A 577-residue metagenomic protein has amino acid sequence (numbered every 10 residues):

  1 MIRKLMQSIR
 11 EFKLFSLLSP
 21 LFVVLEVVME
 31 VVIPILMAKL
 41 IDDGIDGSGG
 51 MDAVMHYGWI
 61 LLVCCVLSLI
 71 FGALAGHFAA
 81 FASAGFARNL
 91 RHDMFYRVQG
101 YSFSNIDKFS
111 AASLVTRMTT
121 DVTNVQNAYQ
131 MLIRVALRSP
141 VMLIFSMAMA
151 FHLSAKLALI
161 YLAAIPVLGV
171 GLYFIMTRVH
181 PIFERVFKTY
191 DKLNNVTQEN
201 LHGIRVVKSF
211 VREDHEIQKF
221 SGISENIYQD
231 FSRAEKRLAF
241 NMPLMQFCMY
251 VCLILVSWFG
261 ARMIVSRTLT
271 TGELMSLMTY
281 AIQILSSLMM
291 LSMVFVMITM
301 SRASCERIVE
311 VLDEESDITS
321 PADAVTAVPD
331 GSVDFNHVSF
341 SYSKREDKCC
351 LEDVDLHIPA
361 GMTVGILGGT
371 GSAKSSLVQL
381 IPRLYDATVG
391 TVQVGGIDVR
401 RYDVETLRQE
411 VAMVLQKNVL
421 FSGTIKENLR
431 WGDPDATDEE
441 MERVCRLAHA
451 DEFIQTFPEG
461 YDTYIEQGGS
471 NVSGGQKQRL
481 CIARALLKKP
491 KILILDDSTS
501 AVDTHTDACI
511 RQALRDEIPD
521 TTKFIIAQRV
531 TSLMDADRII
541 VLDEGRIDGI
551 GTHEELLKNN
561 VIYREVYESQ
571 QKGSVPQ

Functional and structural regions predicted by a protein language model:
M1-E11, L114: A short amphipathic helical element positioned immediately N-terminal to and/or at the very start of a transmembrane
R10, L21, L25, M29-I33 (+7 more regions): Hydrophobic alpha-helical transmembrane segments of ABC transporter permease domains
R10, S16-L74, F78, F151-K156 (+1 more regions): Transmembrane helix-loop-helix hairpins at lipid-water interfaces of multipass membrane proteins, especially the type-1
E11-K13, G100-S104, T120-I133, L137 (+6 more regions): An intracellular "coupling" helix at the cytosolic face of ABC transporter transmembrane type-1 domains
I33, M37, W59, A75 (+8 more regions): Hydrophobic/aromatic residues in alpha-helical transmembrane segments
S48, A84, H92-T116, T120-V122 (+6 more regions): Short intracellular "coupling" helices and adjacent cytoplasmic loop segments at the cytosolic face of multi-pass
G50-V54, M149-A163, L172, R233-E306 (+1 more regions): Helix-loop-helix
A327-Q577: ABC-type nucleotide-binding domain
